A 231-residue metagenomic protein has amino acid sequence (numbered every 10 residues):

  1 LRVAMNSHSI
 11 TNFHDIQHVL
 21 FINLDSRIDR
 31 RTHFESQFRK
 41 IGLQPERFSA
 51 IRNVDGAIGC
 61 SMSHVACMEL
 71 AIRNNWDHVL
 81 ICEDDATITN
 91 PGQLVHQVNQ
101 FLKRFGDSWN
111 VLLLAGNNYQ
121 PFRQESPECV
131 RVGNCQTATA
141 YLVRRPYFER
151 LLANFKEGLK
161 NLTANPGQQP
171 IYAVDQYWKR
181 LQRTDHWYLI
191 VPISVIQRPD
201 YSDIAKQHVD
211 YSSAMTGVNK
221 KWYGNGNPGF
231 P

Functional and structural regions predicted by a protein language model:
L1-C82, A86-P231: An acidic/histidine-cluster motif and surrounding catalytic segment that typifies divalent-metal-assisted enzyme active
